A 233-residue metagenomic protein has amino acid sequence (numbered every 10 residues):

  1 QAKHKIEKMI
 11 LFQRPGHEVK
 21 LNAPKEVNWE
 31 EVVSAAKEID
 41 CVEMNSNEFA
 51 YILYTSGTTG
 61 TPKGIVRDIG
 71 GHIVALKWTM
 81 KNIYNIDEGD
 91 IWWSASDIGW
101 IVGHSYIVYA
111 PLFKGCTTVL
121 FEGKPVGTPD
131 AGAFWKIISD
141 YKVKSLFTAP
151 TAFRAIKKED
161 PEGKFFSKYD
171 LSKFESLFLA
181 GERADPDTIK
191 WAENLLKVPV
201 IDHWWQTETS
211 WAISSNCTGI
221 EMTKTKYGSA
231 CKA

Functional and structural regions predicted by a protein language model:
Q1, G64-V66, T117-V126, I201: Short beta-strand->loop structural element characteristic of the AMP-binding/adenylate-forming
M9-L11, H17, N22-Y54, T61 (+3 more regions): Conserved pre-ATP/AMP-binding loop-to-beta segment of ANL
C41-M44, K226-K232: Short Gly/Pro-enriched turn/cap motifs at secondary-structure boundaries
F49, T55-T58, M80, W92 (+4 more regions): Conserved S/T- and glycine-rich ATP-binding loop of Class I adenylate-forming
I73-I91, I101-S145, K158-K164: Conserved AMP-binding/adenylation subdomain of ANL enzymes
D97: Residue(s) in the substrate-gating loop at a strand-loop-helix junction that position the organic substrate next
C116, K144-T148, K157-T225: Gly/Ser/Thr-rich phosphate-binding loop
